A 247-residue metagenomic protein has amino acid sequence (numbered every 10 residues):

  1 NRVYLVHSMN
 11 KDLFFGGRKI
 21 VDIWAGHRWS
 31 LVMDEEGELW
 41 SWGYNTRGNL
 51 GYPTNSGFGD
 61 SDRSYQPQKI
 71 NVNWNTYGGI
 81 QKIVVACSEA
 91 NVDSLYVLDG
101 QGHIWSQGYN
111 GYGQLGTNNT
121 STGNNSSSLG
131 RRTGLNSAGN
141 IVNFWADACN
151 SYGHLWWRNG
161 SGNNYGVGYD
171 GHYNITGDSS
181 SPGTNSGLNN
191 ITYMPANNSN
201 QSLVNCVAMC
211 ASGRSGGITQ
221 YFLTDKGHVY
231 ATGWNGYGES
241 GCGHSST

Functional and structural regions predicted by a protein language model:
N1-T247: Eukaryote-biased RCC1-like beta-propeller repeat architecture
